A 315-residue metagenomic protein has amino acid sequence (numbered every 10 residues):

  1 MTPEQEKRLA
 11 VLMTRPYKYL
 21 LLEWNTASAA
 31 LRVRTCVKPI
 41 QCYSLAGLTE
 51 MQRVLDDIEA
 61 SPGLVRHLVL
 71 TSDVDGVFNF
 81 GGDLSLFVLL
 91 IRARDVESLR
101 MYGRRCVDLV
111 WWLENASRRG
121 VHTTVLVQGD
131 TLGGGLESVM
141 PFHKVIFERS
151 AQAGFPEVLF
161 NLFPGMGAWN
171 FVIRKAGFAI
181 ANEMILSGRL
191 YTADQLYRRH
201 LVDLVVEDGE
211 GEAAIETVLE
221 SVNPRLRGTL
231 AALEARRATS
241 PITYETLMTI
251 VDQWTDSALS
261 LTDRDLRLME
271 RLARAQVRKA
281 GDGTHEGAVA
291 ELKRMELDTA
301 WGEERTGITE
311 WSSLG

Functional and structural regions predicted by a protein language model:
M1-T71: Conserved CoA-thioester-binding segment of acyl-CoA-metabolizing enzymes
P16, E114-D130, P141-Q152, P156-N161 (+1 more regions): Crotonase-fold acyl-CoA enzyme core
V33, T49-E97, D108-T124, S150-A151: A structural preference for short, pocket-lining loop segments at secondary-structure junctions
L70, D83, S138-M140, L196: Hydrophobic/aromatic residues within transmembrane alpha-helices of multi-pass small-molecule transporters
Y102-R104: Long amphipathic alpha-helix in the N-terminal Rossmann-like dinucleotide-binding domain of NAD(P)-dependent
G134-G135: Catalytic cores of alpha/beta
V202-L268: C-terminal long alpha-helix characteristic of the crotonase
R264-G315: C-terminal non-catalytic accessory extensions
